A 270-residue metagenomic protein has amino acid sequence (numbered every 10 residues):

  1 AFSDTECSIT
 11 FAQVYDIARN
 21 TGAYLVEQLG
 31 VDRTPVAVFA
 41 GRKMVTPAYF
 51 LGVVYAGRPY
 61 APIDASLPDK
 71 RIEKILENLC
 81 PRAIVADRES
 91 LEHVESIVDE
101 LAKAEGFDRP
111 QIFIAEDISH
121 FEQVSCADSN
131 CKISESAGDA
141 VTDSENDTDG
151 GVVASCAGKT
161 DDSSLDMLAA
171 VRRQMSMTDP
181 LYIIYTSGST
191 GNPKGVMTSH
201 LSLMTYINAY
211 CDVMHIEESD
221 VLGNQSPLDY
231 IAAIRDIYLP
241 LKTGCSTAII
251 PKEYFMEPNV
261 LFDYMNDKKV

Functional and structural regions predicted by a protein language model:
A1-L201, M214-H215, G244: Carrier-protein-dependent adenylate-forming modules in NRPS/ANL systems
K194-G223, I231-V270: Conserved AMP-binding/adenylation subdomain of ANL enzymes
